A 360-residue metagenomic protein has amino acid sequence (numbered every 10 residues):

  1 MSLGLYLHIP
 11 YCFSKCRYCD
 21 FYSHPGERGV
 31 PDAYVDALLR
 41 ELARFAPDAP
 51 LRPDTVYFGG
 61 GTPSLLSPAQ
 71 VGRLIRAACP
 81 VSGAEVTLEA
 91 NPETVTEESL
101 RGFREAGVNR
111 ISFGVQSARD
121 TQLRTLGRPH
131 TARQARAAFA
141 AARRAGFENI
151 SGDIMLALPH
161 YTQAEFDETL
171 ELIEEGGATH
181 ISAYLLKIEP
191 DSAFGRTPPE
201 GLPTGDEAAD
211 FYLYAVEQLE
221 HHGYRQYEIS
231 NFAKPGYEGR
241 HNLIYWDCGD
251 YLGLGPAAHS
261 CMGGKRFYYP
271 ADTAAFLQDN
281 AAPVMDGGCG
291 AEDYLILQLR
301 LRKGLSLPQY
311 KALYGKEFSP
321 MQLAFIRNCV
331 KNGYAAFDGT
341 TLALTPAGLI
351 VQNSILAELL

Functional and structural regions predicted by a protein language model:
M1-I9: Immediate flanking context of iron-sulfur cluster ligation sites
S2, S23-P47, R52-K316: C-terminal scaffold of the Radical SAM
P10-S23: Local cysteine-cluster metal-coordination motifs and their immediate loop/turn environment, predominantly Fe-S cluster
K316-N328: Short amphipathic alpha-helical interaction segments
K331-T340: A short, conserved structural fragment
T341-T345: Minor-groove-contacting beta-hairpin "wing" of winged helix-turn-helix DNA-binding domains
A347-L360: Short, amphipathic alpha-helical interaction segments positioned at domain boundaries
